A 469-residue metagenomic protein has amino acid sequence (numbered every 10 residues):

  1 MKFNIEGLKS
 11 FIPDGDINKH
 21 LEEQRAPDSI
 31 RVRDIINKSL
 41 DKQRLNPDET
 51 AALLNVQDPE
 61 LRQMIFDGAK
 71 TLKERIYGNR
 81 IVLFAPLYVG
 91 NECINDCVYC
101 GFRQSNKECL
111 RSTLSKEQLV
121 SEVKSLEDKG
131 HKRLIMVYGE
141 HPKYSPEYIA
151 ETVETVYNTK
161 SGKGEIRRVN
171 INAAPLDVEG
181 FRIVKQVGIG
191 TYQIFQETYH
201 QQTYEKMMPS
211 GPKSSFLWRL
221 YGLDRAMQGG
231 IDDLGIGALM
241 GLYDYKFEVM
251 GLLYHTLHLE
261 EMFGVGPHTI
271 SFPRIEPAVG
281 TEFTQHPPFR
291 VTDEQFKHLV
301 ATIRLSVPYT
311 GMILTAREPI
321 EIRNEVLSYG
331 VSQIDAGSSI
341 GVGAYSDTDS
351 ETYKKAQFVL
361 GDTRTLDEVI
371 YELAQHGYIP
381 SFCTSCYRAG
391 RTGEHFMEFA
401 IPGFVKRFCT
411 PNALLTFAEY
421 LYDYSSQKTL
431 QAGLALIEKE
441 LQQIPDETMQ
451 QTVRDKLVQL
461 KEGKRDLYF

Functional and structural regions predicted by a protein language model:
M1-D34, K38, N324-S332, S338-F469: Radical SAM enzyme core and accessory elements
E22, V32-M64, L72: Acidic, glycine/proline-rich low-complexity segments that act as flexible tails and inter-domain linkers
E22-R25, S112, A174, P212-F216 (+5 more regions): Hydrophobic alpha-helical scaffolding
K42, A69, C97, M136 (+5 more regions): Conserved, mostly hydrophobic/aromatic
T71, G78-Q118: Canonical Radical SAM [4Fe-4S] cluster-binding loop centered on the CxxxCxxC motif and its immediate flanking residues
A85, V123, A150-Y157, F181 (+5 more regions): Generic structural signal for well-ordered alpha-helices, preferentially at hydrophobic/aromatic core positions
Q104-V120, S125-A226, D232-L242, G264-S271 (+2 more regions): Core AdoMet radical
T191, L217-T281, T292-E321, S328 (+2 more regions): Conserved C-terminal portion of the radical SAM core fold that forms the substrate/S-adenosylmethionine-binding
